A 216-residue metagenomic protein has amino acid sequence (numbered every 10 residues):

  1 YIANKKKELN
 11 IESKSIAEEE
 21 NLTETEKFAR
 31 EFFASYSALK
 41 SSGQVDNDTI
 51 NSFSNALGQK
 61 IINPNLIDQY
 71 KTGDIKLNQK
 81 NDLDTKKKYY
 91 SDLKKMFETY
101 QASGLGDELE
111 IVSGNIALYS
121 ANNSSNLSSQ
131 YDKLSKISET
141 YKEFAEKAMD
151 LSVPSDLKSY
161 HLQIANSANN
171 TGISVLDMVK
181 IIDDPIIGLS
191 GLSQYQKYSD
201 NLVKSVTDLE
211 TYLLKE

Functional and structural regions predicted by a protein language model:
Y1-N55: Juxtamembrane proline-rich low-complexity "stalk" or linker regions positioned immediately after a signal peptide
N47-Y131, Y160-E216: C-terminal amphipathic alpha-helix
S125-S128, D132-S135, S152-S155: A short glycine-/small-residue-rich loop at the edge of a beta-strand within enzyme catalytic domains
D132-E143, N169: Short, 15-30-residue, compositionally biased linear elements with alpha-helical propensity or flexible coil
S138-A148, V175, V179: Extended amphipathic alpha-helical scaffold segments
F144-L162: Short, solvent-exposed, charged loop/turn and helix-capping segments that join or cap alpha-helices on peripheral
